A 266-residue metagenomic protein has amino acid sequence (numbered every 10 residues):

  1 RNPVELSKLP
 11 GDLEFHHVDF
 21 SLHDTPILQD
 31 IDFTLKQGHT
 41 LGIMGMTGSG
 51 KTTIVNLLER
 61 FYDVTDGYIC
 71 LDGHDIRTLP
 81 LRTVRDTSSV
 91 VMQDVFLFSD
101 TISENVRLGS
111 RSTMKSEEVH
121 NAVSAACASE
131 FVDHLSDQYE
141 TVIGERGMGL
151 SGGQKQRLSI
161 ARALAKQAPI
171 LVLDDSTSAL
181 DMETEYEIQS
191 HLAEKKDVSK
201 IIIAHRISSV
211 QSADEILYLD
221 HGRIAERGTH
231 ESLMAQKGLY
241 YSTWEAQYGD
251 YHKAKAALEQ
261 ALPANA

Functional and structural regions predicted by a protein language model:
V4-A266: ABC-type nucleotide-binding domain
